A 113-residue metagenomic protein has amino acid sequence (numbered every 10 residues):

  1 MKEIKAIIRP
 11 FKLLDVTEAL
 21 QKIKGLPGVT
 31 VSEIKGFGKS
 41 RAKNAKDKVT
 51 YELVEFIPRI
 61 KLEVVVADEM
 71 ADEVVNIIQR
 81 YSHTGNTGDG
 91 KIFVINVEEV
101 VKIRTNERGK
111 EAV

Functional and structural regions predicted by a protein language model:
M1-V113: Positively charged, small/polar-rich N-terminal and surface patches that mediate targeting and assembly and bind
